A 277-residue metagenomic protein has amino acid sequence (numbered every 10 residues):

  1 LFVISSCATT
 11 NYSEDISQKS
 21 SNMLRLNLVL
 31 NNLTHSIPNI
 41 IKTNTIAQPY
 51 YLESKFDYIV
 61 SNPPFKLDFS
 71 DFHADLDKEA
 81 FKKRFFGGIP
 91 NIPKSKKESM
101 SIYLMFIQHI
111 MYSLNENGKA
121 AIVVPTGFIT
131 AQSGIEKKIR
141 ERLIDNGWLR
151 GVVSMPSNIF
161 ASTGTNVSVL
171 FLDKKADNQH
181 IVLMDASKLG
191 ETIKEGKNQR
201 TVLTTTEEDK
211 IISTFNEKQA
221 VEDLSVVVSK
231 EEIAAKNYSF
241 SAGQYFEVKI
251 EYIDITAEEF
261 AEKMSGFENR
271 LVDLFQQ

Functional and structural regions predicted by a protein language model:
L1, L24, I59: Conserved hydrophobic/aromatic pocket- or pore-lining residues that grip, position, or stack substrates in active sites
L1-S6, S20: Class I S-adenosyl-L-methionine
S5, V29-L33, R140-N146: Short, surface-exposed basic-aromatic patches at helix termini and helix-loop junctions that form
S6-T10, G118-A121: Short, surface-exposed connector motifs at secondary-structure boundaries
T10, I37-N39, G151: Conserved beta-strand segments of alpha/beta enzyme cores
N11-D15: Conserved SAM-binding motif I beta-strand of class I
K19, M23-E53: S-adenosyl-L-methionine
E53, D57-Q277: A conserved structural/catalytic subdomain of Rossmann-like adenosyl-cofactor enzymes
